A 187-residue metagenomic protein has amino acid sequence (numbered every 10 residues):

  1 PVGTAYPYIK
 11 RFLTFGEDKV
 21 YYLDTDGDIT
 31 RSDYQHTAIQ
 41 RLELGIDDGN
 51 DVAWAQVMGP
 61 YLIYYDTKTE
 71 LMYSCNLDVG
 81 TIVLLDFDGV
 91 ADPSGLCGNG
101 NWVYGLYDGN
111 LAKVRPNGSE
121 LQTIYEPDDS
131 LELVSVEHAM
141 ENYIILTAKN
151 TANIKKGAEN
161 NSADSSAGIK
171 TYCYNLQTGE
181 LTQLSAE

Functional and structural regions predicted by a protein language model:
P1-T4, D28-G45, E70-F87, N110-P127 (+1 more regions): Surface-exposed loop/turn elements that mediate protein-protein interactions on large endomembrane-trafficking
A5-G16, G49-G59, V90-G100, S130-E141 (+1 more regions): Repeated scaffold domains used in trafficking and secretory/extracellular systems, primarily beta-propellers
G16, D24-T25, M58-G59, K68 (+4 more regions): Short loop/turn segments that connect beta-strands within the blades of beta-propeller domains, predominantly WD40
E17, L23, N50-D51, V79 (+2 more regions): ...the same signal can extend to comparable exposed beta-sheet modules with similar sequence chemistry even outside
Y22, I63-Y65, Y104-G105, I145-A148: Residue position within the beta-strands of beta-propeller blades
A55, G95-G98, G105, A112 (+1 more regions): Small side chains
D128-L131, H138, A148-K149, Y174-L176: Proline/Glycine/Serine-rich low-complexity intrinsically disordered segments that serve as flexible stalks/linkers
T147-K149, A167-G168: Extracytoplasmic/luminal low-complexity segments enriched in Pro/Gly and acidic/polar residues that act as flexible
